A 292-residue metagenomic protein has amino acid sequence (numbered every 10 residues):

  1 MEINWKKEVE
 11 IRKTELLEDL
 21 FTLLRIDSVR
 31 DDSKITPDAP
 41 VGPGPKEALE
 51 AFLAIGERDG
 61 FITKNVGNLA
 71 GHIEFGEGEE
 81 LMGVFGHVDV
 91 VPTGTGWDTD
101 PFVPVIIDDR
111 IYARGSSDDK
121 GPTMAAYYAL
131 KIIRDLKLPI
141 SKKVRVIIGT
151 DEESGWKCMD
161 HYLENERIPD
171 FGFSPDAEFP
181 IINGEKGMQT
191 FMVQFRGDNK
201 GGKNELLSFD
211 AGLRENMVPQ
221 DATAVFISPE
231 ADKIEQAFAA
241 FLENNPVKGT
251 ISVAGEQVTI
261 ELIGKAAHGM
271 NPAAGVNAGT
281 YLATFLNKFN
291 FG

Functional and structural regions predicted by a protein language model:
M1-G83, V91-T93: N-terminal helical capping/dimerization or prosegment-like subdomains of hydrolases acting on amide or phosphate bonds
E8-I26, A51-D59, I132, K233 (+2 more regions): Generic non-transmembrane alpha-helical segments
L69-G71, G78, T150-E153, K265: Short, internal active-site loops enriched in acidic
G71, R110-I111, V258-I260: Hydrophobic residues embedded in beta-strands of well-ordered beta-sheets
L81-I148, E152-S154, D170: Active-site metal-coordination/substrate-binding segment of hydrolases, especially metallo-dependent peptidases
E153, M159-H161, E166-G292: Midchain, well-structured core segments that form catalytic/ion-binding scaffolds
